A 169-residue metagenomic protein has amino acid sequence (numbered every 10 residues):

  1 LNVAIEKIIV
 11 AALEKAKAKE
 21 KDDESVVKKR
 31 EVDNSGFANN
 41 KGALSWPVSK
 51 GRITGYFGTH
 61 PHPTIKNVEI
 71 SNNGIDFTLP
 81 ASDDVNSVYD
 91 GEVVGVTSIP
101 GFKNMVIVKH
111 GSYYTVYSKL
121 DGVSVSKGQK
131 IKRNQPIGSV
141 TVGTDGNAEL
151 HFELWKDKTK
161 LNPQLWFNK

Functional and structural regions predicted by a protein language model:
L1-K103, I107-K109, V116, W155-K169: Extracytoplasmic/periplasmic cell wall- or extracellular glycan-interacting regions that localize and scaffold envelope
N39, T64, K119-L120, V140 (+1 more regions): Short beta-alpha junctions and helix-cap segments that line functional grooves
Y56, V96-T97, V123, V140-G143: Residue-level recognition of beta-strand microenvironments
V96, Y113-K130, N134: Short histidine-centered loop motifs in beta-beta connectors
V106-I107, K127-K169: Conserved, short, structured surface segments that act as functional micro-motifs
